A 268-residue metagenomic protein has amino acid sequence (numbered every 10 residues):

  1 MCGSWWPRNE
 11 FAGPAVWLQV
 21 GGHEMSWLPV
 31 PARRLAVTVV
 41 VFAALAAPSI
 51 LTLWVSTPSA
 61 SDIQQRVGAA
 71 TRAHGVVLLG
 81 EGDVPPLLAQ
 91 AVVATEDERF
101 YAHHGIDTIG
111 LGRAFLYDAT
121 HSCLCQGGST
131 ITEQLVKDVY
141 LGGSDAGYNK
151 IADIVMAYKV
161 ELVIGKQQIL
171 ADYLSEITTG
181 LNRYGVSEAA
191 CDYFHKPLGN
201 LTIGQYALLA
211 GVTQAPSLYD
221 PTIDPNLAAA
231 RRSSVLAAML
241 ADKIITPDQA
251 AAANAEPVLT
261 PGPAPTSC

Functional and structural regions predicted by a protein language model:
C2-C268: Juxtamembrane regions of bacterial inner-membrane/periplasmic proteins, predominantly the peptidoglycan biogenesis
